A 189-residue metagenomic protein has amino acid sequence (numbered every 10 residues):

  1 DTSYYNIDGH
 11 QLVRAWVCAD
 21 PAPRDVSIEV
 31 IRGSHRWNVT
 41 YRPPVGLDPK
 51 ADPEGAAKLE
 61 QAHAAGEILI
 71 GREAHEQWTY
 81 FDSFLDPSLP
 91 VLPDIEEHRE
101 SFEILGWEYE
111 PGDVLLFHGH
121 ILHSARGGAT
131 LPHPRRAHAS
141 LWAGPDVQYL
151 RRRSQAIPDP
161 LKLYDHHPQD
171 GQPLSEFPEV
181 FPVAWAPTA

Functional and structural regions predicted by a protein language model:
D1, P21, S34: Short, flexible active-site-adjacent loop segments at beta-strand->alpha-helix junctions, enriched in small/polar
D1-Y5, E103: Short, P/G- and charge-enriched loop/turn segments at secondary-structure junctions
Y5-P23, F84-L85, E108-P111, L116 (+1 more regions): Short, conserved beta-strand element in jelly-roll/cupin
N6, S27, N38-V39, S124-R126 (+1 more regions): Short catalytic/ligand-binding loop motif for oxyanion handling, primarily in non-cytosolic enzymes, centered on
G9-Q11, V39-P44, P53-K58, S140-A143 (+1 more regions): Glycine-rich loops and low-complexity Gly/Arg-rich segments that provide flexible linkers or classic glycine-based
R24-I121: Double-stranded beta-helix
G46-D48, I68, P111-L116, H120-A189: Non-heme Fe(II)/2-oxoglutarate
